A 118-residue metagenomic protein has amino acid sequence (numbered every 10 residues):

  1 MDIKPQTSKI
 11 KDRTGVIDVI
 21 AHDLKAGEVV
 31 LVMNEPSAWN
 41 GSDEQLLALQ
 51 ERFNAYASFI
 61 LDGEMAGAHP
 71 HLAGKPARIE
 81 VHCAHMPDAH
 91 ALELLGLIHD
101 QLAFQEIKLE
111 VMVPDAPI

Functional and structural regions predicted by a protein language model:
P5-A21, A26, G96-D100, V111-V113: N-terminal intrinsically disordered, cationic/polar leader segments that include organellar targeting peptides
S8-D12, Y56-I60, A89: A short linear-motif detector with a strong N-terminal bias
G27-S37, L72-H85: Short glycine-rich, basic-tinged beta-strand/loop micro-motifs
N40-L47, A89-L92: Ordered, soluble secondary-structure elements with a strong preference for glycine-centered loop motifs and nearby
D43-A66: Acidic, aromatic-enriched beta-alpha/helix-loop junctions
R78-I118: Helix-rich interaction surfaces within compact, conserved domain-sized segments that mediate assembly or partner
